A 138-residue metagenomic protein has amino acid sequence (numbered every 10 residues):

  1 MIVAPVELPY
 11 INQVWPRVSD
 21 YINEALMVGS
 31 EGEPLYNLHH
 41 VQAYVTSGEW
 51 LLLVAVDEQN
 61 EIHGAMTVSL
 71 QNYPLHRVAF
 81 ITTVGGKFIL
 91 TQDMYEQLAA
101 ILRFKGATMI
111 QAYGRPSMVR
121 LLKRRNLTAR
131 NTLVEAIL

Functional and structural regions predicted by a protein language model:
M1-Y36: Short amphipathic alpha-helix that is part of the acyltransferase structural core
Q13-D20, E24, H39, A43 (+4 more regions): Charged/polar, solvent-exposed surface patches and flexible loops
N23-V28, L38-H40, L52-V56, I81-T83 (+1 more regions): N-terminal start-of-chain detector that recognizes signal peptides and the immediate post-cleavage beginning
E31-E49: Active-site rim helix/loop that mediates acceptor-substrate recognition in acyltransferases
T46-I89: Conserved donor-binding loop and adjoining core beta-sheet/short helix segment in diverse acyl/aminoacyl transferases
W50, R124-A129: Short glycine-aromatic motifs
P74-R124: Acyl-donor binding region in acyl/amide transferases
Y113, T128-L138: Conserved catalytic-core motifs of GNAT/GCN5-like acyltransferases
